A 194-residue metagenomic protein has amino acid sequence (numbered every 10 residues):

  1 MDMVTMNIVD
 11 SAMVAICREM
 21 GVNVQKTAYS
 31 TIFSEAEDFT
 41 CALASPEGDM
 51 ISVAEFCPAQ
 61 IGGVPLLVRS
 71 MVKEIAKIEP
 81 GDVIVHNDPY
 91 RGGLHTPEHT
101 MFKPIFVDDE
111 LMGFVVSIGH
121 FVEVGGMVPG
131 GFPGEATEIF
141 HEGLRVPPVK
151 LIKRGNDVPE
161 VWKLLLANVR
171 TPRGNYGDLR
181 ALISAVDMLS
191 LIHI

Functional and structural regions predicted by a protein language model:
A12-A36, V72-K73, Y90-G92: Short, basic/aromatic recognition patches
R18, V22-V24, A36-C41, P46 (+1 more regions): N-terminal cofactor/phosphate-binding cores enriched in small/glycine residues, especially glycine-rich loops such as
E35-D38, P97-H99: Short, small/polar residue-rich loop motifs at catalytic or cofactor-binding pockets
P46-V53, P65, R69-D88: Regulatory sensory and allosteric helical modules in signal-transduction proteins and certain transcription factors
A59-M71, V122-G131: A short, polar/charged loop-to-alpha-helix boundary motif
T100-V107, V116: A short, hydrophobic, proline-anchored segment that marks a local hinge/packing element in signaling and regulatory
L111-S190: Mobile "lid/hinge" segments at catalytic clefts and subdomain interfaces of large enzymes
I192-I194: Conserved small/polar residues in nucleotide/adenosyl-binding loops
